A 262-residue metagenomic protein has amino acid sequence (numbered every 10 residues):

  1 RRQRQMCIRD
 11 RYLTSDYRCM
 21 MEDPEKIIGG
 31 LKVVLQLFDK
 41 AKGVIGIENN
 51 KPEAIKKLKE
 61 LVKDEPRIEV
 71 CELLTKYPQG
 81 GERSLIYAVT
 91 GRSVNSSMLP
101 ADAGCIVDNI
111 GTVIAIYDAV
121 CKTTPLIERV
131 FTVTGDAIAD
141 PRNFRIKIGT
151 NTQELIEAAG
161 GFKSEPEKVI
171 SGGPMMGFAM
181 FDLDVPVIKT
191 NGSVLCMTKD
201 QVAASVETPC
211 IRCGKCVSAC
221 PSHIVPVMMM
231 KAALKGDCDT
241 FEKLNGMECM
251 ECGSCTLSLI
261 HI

Functional and structural regions predicted by a protein language model:
R1, S15-R18, L37-K40: Conserved "landmark" site that anchors the functional core of diverse proteins
Q3-I8, I262: Short, small-residue-biased leader/transition segments that mark boundaries at the very start of proteins
R9-P24, T123-I148, T152-F162, E167-E207 (+1 more regions): Conserved mixed alpha/beta catalytic, RNA-binding, or beta-rich assembly cores of soluble enzyme, regulatory
M21-Q36: Histidine-anchored nucleotide/phosphate-binding helix
E25-G29, I114, Q153: Short, contiguous clusters of charged residues that form electrostatic/catalytic patches at enzyme active sites, used
L35-I47, P166-E167, V227: Glycine-rich phosphate/pyrophosphate-binding loops and their adjacent beta-strand/loop elements at enzyme active sites
A41-T152, A158-K163, G173: Hydrophobic alpha-helical positions that pack around
N191-E207, K215-V217, P221-L257: Ferredoxin-type iron-sulfur electron-transfer modules in oxidoreductases and energy-metabolism complexes
